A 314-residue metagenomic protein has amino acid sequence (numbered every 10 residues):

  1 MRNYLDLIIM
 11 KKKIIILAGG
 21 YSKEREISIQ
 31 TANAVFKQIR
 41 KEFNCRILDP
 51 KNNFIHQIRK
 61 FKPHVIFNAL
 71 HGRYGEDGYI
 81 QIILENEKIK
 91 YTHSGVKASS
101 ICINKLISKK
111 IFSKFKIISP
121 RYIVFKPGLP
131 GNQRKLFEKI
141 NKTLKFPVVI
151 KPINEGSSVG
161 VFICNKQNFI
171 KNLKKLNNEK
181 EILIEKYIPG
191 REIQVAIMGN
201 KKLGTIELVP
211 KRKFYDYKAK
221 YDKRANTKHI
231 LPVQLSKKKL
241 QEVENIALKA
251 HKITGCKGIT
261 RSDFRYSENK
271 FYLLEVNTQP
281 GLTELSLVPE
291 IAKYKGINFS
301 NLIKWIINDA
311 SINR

Functional and structural regions predicted by a protein language model:
R2-I103, I107, K126-K135, D309-R314: ATP-binding N-terminal substructure of ATP-dependent carboxylate-amine bond-forming enzymes
I8-A18, I58, I101-G190: Active-site nucleotide/adenylate-binding loops and adjacent lid/helix of ATP-dependent enzymes
C45, K90-Y91, S119, V148 (+1 more regions): Hydrophobic beta-strand scaffold residues
I82-Y91, K166-I170, K295-I297: A glycine- and small-aliphatic-rich helix-loop capping segment at beta-alpha/alpha-beta transitions that lines
N165-N245, Y266, K270-Y272: Phosphate-binding site of ATP-dependent enzymes
K186, V195-I197, H251-E284, A292: Conserved metal-phosphate-binding beta-hairpin within the catalytic cores of diverse ATP-dependent phosphoryl-transfer
E207-T260, E290-R314: Active-site "cap" helix and flanking loop/linker of ATP-utilizing ligase/carboxylase catalytic domains
